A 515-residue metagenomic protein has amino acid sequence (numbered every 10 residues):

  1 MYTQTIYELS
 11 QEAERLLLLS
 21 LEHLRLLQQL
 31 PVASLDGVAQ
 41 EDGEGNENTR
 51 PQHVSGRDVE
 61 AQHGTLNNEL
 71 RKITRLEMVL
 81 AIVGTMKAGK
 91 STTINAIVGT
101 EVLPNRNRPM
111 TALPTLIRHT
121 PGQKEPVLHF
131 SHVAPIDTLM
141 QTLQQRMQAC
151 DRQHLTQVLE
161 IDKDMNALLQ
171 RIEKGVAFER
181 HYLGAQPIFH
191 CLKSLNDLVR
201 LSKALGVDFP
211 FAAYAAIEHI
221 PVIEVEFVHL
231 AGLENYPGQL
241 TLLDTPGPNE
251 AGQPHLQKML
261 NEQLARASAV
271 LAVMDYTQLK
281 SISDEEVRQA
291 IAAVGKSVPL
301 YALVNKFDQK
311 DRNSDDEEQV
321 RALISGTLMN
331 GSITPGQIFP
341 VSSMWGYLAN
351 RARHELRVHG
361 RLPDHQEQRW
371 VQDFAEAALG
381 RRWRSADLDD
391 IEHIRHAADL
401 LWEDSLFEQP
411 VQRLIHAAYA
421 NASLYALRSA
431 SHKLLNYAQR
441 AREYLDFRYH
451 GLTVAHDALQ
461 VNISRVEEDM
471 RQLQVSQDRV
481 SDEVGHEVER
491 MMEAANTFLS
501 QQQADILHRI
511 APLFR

Functional and structural regions predicted by a protein language model:
M1-R57: Charged, amphipathic alpha-helical linker segments immediately N-terminal to NTP-binding catalytic cores
Q4, Q11, H53, E60 (+11 more regions): Register-specific recognition of a single heptad position within extended alpha-helical repeats
T5, V54, D58, D316 (+3 more regions): Catalytic cores of large soluble enzymes that bind and process phosphate-bearing ligands
L27-V38, T277, A417, N421 (+2 more regions): Secondary-structure edge/capping motif, primarily at the C-terminal ends of alpha-helices and the immediately following
G45-L80: Long amphipathic alpha-helical scaffold segments
N67, R71-N421: Globular "head" domains of long coiled-coil molecular machines
L388-S405, H416-A458: C-terminal helical "lid" subdomain and adjoining coupling/linker elements of P-loop NTPases
D446, H450-R515: A non-catalytic, extended alpha-helical scaffold characteristic of dynamin-superfamily P-loop GTPases
